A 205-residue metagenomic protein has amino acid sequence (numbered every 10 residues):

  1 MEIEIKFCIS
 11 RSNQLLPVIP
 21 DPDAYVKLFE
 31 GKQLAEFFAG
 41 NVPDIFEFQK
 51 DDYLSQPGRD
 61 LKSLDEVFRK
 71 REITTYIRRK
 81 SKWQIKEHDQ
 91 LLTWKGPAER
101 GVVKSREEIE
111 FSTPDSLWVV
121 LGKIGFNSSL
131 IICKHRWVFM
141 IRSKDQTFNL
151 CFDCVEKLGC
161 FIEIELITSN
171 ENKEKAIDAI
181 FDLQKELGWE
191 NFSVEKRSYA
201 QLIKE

Functional and structural regions predicted by a protein language model:
M1-D145, F181, W189-E205: N-terminal strand-loop-strand beta-hairpin
I9-N13, E165-N172: A generic structural motif
H88-L92, C160-I162, L166: Intrinsically disordered, low-complexity regulatory segments enriched in Ser/Thr/Pro and charged residues
R100-V102, G159-C160, E171-N172: A short local loop/turn or secondary-structure capping micro-motif enriched for an aromatic residue
E110-F111, C154-G159: A short, sequence-level motif marking secondary-structure junctions
D145-T147, K157-F161: Coil-to-beta-strand transition motifs
N170-N191: Long, well-ordered alpha-helical scaffolding segments within enzyme catalytic domains, especially pronounced
